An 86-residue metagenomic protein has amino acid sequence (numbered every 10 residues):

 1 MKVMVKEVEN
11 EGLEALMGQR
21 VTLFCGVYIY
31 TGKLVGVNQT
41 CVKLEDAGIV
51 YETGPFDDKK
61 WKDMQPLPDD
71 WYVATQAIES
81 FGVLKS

Functional and structural regions predicted by a protein language model:
K2-S86: Conserved RNA-binding domains used in RNP assembly and mRNA/RNA metabolism
